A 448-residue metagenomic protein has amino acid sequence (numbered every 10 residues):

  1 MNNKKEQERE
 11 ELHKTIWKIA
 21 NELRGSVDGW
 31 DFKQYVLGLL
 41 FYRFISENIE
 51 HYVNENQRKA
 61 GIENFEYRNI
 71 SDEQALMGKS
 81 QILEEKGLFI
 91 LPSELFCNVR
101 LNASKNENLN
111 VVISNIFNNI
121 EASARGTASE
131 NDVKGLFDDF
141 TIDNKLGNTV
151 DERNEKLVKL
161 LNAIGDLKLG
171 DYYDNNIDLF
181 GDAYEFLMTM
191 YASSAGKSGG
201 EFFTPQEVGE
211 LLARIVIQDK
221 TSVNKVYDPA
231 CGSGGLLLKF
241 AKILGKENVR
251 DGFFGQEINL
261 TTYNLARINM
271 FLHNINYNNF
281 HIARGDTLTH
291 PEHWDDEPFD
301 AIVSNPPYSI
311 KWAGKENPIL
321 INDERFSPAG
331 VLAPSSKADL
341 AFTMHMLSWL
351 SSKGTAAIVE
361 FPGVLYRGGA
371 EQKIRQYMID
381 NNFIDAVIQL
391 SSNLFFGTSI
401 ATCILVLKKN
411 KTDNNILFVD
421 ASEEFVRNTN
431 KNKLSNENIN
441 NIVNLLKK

Functional and structural regions predicted by a protein language model:
M1-L211, I215-V216, K220, N278-T287 (+3 more regions): Non-catalytic, mostly N-terminal accessory regions of nucleic-acid modification and defense proteins
N2-Q7, D296-K448: A conserved structural/catalytic subdomain of Rossmann-like adenosyl-cofactor enzymes
E11, T15, I258, A338: Soluble or luminal CAZymes and related metallo-dependent hydrolases
Q74, S233, L260, T289 (+3 more regions): Residue-level detector of flexible, active-site-proximal loop/helix-junction positions within diverse enzyme catalytic
A192-A195, V249-R250, R427: Short small-residue beta-strand/loop micro-motif enriched in glycine and branched aliphatics
S198-S304, S309-K311, E316-L320, R325-G330 (+4 more regions): Conserved S-adenosyl-L-methionine
